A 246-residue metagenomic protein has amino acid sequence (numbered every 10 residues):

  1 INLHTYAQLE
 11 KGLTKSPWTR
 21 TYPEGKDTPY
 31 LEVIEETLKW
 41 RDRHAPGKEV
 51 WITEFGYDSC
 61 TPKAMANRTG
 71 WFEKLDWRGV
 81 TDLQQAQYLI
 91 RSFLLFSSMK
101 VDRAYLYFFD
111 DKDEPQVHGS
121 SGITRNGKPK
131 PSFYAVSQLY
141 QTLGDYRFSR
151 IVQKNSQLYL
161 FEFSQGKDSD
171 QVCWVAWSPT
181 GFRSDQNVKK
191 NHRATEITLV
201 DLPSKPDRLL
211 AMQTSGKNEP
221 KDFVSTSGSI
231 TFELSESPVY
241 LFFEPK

Functional and structural regions predicted by a protein language model:
I1-S92, M99: Noncatalytic carbohydrate-binding groove/subsite architecture in carbohydrate-active enzymes
T5-E10, F55-S59, D110-D113, W174 (+1 more regions): Solvent-exposed loop/turn segments at secondary-structure junctions within structured extracellular/periplasmic domains
G56-S137, R150-S156, S169-D170: Aromatic/acidic polysaccharide-binding cleft in carbohydrate-active enzymes
T142-Q153, R208-L209, P220-F223: Short secondary-structure junctions
K154-K205: Carbohydrate-binding surface patches
T198-N218: Solvent-exposed beta-hairpin/edge-strand motifs
E219-K246: C-terminal beta-strand-rich structural cap/linker in extracellular carbohydrate-active enzymes
